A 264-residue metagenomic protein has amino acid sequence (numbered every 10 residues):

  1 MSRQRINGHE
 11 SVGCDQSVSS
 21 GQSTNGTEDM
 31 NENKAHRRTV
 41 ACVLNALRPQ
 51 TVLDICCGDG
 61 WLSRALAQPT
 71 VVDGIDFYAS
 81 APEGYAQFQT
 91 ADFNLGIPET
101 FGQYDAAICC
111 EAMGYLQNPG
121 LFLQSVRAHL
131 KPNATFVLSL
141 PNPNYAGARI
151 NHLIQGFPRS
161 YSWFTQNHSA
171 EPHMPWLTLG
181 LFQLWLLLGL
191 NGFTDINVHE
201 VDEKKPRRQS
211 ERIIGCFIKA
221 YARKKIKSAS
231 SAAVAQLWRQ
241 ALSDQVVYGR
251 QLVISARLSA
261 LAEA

Functional and structural regions predicted by a protein language model:
M1-G102, A106, G120-L123, E200-K225 (+1 more regions): Conserved N-terminal segment of class I S-adenosyl-L-methionine
T27-N31, G114, P172-P175: Short, surface-exposed alpha-helical recognition segments that flank or form part of ligand/macromolecule-binding
D59, G114, N144: Glycine-rich nucleotide phosphate-binding loop and flanking beta-alpha elements of Rossmann-like dinucleotide-binding
A106-N118: A short SAM/SAH-binding and catalytic strip from SAM-dependent methyltransferases
Q117-A128, T135-S259: S-adenosyl-L-methionine-dependent methyltransferase catalytic module, highlighting the catalytic core
